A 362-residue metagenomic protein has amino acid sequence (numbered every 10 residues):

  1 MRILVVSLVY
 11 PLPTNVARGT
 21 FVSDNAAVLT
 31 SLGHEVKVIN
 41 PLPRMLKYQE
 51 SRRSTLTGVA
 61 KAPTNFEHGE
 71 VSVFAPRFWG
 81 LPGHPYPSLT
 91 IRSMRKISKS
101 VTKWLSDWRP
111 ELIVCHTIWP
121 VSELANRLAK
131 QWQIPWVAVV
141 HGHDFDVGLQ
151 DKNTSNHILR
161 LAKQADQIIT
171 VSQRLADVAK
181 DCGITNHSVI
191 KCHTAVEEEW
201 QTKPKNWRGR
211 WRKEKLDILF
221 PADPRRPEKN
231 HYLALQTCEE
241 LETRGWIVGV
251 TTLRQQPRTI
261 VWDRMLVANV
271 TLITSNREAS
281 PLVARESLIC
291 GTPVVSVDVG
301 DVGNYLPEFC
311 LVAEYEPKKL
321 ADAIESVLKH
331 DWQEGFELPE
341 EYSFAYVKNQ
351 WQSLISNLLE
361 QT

Functional and structural regions predicted by a protein language model:
M1-K61: N-terminal subdomain of nucleotide-sugar transferases
L4, G209-K229, L235-C238: Conserved donor-binding/catalytic core segment of Leloir-type glycosyltransferases
N40, I158-T202: Donor nucleotide-sugar binding/catalytic pocket of nucleotide-sugar-dependent glycosyltransferases
L149-K152, K180, A195-K213: Acidic anion/phosphate-binding donor-loop and adjacent secondary structure in glycosyltransferase catalytic cores
N206, E228, K329-E360: A charged, aromatic-enriched C-terminal amphipathic alpha-helix characteristic of glycosyltransferases across folds
N276: Aromatic "clamp/platform" in nucleotide-sugar-dependent glycosyltransferases that forms part of the donor/acceptor
P293-S296: Short hydrophobic beta-strand element within catalytic cores of glycosyltransferases and related nucleotide-activated
F309-K318, E325-H330: Conserved acidic donor-binding segment of nucleotide-sugar-dependent glycosyltransferases
